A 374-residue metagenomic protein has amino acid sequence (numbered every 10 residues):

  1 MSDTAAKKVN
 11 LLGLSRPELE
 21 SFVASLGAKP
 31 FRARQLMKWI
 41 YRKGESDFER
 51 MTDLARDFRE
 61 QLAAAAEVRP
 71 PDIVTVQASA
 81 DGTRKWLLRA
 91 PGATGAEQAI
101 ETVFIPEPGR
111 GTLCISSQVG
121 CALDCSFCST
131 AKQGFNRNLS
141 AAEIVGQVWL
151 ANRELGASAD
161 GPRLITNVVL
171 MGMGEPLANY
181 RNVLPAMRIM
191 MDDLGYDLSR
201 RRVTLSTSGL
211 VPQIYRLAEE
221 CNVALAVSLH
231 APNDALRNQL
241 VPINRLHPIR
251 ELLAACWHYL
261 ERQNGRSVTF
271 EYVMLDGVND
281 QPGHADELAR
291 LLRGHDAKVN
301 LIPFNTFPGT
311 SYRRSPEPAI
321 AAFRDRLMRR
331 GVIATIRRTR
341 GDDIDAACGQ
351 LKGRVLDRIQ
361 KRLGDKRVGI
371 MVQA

Functional and structural regions predicted by a protein language model:
M1-I100, F104, G156, D160 (+2 more regions): Auxiliary Fe-S-binding modules of radical SAM enzymes
K43, G109, T130-F135, N233-D234 (+1 more regions): A short, flexible beta-alpha/helix-coil linker loop
S79, S116-S117, S206, S228: Short linear Ser/Thr-Pro motifs
R84, I100, G111-I115, L123 (+1 more regions): Generic beta-strand structural signal
F104-I105, N182: Residue-level structural signal for beta-strand termini and adjacent loop
P106-L150: Canonical Radical SAM [4Fe-4S] cluster-binding loop centered on the CxxxCxxC motif and its immediate flanking residues
N152-R330, A334-T335: Conserved AdoMet/S-adenosylmethionine-binding subsite of the radical SAM
